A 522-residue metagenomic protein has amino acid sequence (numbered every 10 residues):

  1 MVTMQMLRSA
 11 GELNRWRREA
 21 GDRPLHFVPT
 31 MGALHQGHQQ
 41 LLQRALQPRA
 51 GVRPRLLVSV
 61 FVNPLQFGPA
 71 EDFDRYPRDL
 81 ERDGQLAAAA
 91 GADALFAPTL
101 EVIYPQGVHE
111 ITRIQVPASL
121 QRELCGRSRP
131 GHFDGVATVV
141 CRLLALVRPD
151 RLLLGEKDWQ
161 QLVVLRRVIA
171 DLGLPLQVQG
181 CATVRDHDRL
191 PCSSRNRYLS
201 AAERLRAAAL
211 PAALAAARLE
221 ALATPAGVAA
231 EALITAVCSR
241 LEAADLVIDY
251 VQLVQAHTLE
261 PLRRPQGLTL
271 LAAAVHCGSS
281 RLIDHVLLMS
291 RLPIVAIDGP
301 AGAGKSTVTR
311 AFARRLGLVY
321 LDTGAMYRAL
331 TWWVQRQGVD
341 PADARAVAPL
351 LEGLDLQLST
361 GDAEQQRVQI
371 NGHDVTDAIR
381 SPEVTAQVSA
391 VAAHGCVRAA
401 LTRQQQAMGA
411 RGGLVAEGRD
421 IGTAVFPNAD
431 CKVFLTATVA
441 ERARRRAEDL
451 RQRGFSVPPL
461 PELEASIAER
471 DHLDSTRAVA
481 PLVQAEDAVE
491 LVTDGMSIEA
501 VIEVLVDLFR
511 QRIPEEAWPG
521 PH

Functional and structural regions predicted by a protein language model:
V2-V247, Q252-T258, G372: Nucleotidyltransferase catalytic core that binds NTPs
P64-Y76, L86, R315-R380: N-terminal phosphate/diphosphate-binding loop that engages ATP/GTP or pyrophosphate donors across diverse enzyme folds
A97, T360, Q405-G412, R419-A424 (+2 more regions): Small-molecule kinase domains that catalyze NTP-dependent phosphoryl transfer to phosphate-bearing small molecules
V164-R166, L172, T376-I379, E383-R453: ATP-dependent NMP and nucleoside kinases share a basic, alpha-helical "lid"
A236-M289: Phosphate/ribose-recognition catalytic cores of enzymes acting on nucleotide-derived substrates
G302: Walker A (P-loop) phosphate-binding loop of P-loop NTPases
K305: Conserved lysine of the Walker
